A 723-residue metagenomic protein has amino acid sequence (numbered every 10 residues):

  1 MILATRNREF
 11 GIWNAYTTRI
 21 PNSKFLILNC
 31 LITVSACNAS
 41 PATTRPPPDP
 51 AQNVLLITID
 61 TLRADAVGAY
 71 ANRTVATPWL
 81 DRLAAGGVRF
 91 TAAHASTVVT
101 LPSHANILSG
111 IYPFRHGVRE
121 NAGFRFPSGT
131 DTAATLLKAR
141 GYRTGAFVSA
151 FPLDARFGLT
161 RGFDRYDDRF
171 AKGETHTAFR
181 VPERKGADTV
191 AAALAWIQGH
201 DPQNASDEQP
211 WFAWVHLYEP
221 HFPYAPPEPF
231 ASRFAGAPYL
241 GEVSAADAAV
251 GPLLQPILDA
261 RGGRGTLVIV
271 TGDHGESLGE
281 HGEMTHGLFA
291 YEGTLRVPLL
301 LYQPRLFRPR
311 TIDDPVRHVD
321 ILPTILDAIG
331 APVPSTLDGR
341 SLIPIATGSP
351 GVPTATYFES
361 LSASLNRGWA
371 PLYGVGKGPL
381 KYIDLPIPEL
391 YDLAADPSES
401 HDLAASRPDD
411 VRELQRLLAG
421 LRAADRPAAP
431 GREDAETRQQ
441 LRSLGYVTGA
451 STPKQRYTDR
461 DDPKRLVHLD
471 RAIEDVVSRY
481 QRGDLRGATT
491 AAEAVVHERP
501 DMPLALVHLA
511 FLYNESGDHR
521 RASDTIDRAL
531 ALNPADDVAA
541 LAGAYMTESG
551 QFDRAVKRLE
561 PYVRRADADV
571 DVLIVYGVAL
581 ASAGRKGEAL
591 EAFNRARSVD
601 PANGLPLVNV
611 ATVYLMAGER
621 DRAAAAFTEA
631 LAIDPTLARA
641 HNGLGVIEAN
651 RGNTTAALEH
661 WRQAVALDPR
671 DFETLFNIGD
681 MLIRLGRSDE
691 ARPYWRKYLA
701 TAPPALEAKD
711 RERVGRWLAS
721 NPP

Functional and structural regions predicted by a protein language model:
M1-A39, T44, Q203-S206: Intrinsic disorder/low-complexity segments
S35-D527, A531-A544, E548, F552 (+6 more regions): Catalytic domains that recognize anionic headgroups
E498, A531-L532, R565, V599 (+3 more regions): Structural marker of alpha-solenoid helical repeat scaffolds
M502, A535-D536, D569, N603 (+3 more regions): Residue-level recognition of tetratricopeptide repeat
R684, D689-P723: Terminal, low-structured helical/coil segments at or just beyond the last alpha-helical repeat
